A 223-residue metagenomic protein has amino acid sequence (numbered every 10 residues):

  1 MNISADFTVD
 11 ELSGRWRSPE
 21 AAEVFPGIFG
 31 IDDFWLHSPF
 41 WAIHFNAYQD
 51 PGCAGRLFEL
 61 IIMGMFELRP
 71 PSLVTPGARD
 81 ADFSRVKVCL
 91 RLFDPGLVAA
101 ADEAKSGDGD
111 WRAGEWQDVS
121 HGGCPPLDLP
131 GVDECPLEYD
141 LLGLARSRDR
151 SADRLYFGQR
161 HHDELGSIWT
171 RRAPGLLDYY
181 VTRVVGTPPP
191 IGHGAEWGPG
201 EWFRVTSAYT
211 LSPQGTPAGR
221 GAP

Functional and structural regions predicted by a protein language model:
N2-F7, S18-G27, H44-P223: Contiguous, well-ordered beta-strand patches that form the walls/edges of small beta-barrel/beta-sandwich domains
L12-R15: A glycine-anchored, Pro-Gly-centered beta-turn/N-cap motif
I31-L36: N-terminal segment immediately downstream of the Sec signal-peptide cleavage site in secreted/extracellular proteins
S38-A42: Membrane-lipid interaction segments
